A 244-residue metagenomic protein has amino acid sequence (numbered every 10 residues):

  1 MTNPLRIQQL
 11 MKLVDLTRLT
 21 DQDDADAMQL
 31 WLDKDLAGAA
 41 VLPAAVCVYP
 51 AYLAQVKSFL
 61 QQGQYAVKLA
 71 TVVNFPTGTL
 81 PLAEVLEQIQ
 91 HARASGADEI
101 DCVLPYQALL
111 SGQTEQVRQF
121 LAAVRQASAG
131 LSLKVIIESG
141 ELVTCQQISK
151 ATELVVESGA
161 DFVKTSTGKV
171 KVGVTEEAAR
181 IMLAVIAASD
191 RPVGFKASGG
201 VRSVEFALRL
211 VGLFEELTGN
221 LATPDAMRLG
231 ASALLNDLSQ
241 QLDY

Functional and structural regions predicted by a protein language model:
T2-V41, A51-F195, V204-S232, Q240-Y244: Alpha/beta enzyme core
S198: Terminal helix/beta-alpha structural elements that buttress the NAD(P)+-binding lobe
V201: Short donor-sugar binding/catalytic loops of nucleotide-sugar-dependent glycosyltransferases, especially enzymes
D237: N-terminal beta-loop-helix "entrance" segment that forms/cooperates in small-molecule cofactor or anionic ligand
